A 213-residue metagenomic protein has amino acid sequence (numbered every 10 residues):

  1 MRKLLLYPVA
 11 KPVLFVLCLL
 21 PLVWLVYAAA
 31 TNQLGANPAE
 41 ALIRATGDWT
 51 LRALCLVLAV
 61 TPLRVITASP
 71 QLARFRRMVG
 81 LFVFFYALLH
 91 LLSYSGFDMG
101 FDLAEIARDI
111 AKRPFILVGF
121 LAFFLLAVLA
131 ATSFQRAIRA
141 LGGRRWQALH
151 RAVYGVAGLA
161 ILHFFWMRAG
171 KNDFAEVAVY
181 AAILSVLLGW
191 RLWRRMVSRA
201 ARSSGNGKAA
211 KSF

Functional and structural regions predicted by a protein language model:
M1-F213: Membrane-embedded alpha-helical bundles that constitute the cytochrome b-like, heme-associated redox core of multi-pass
